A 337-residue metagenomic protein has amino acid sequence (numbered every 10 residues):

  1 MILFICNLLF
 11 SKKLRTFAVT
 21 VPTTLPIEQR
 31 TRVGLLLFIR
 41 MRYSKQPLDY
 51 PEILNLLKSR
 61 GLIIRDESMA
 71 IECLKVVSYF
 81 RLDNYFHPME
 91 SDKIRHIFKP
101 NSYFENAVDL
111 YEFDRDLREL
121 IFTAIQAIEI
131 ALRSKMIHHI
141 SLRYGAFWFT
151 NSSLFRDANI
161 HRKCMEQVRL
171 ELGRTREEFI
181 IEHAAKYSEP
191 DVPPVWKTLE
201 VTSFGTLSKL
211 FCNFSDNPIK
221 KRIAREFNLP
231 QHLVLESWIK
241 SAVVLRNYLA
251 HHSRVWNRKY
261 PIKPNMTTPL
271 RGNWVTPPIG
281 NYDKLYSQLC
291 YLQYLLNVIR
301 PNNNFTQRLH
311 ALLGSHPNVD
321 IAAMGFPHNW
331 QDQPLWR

Functional and structural regions predicted by a protein language model:
M1-V244, W256-R337: Extended intrinsically disordered or low-complexity regions, especially N/C-terminal cytosolic tails and loops, rather
H252: Acidic/aromatic/glycine-rich contiguous surface patches that form carbohydrate-binding/processing clefts and analogous
